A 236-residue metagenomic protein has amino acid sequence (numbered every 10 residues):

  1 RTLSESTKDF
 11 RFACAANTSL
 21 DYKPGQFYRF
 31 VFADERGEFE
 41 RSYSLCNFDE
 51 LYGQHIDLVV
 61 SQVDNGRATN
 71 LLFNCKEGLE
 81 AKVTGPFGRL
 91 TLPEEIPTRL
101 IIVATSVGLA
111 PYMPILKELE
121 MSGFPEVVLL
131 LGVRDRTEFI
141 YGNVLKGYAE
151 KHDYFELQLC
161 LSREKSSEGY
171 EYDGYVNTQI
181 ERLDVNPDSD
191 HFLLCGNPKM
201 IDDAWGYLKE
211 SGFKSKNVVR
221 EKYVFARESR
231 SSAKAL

Functional and structural regions predicted by a protein language model:
R1-E77: Ferredoxin-reductase
R36-S44, G88-E95, R230-S231: Short, Lys/Arg- and Gly-enriched loop/turn segments at beta-strand edges
S42-G53, P93-S106, S211: Short, compositionally biased
L79-L90, T178-Q179: Helix-loop module immediately N-terminal to the HCX5R catalytic loop in PTP-like cysteine phosphatase domains
E80, R99, P125-V128, Y154-E156 (+2 more regions): Residues at the starts of beta-strands that form the adenosine-phosphate
P111-E120: Histidine-anchored nucleotide/phosphate-binding helix
D135-L236: Reductase modules of NAD(P)H-dependent flavoproteins
